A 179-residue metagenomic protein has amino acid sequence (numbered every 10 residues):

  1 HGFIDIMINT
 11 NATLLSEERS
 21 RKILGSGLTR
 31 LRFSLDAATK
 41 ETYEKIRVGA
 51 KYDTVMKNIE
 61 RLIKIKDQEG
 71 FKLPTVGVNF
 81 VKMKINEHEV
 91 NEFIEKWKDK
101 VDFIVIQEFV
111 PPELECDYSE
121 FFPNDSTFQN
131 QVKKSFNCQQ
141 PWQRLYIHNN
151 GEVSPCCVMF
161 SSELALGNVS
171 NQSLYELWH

Functional and structural regions predicted by a protein language model:
H1-Q107: Radical SAM/AdoMet-radical enzyme domain recognition
K64-T75, D99-N137, E152-S154, V158-H179: C-terminal accessory region of radical SAM enzymes
Q139-P141: Short, small/polar residue-rich loop motifs at catalytic or cofactor-binding pockets
R144: Short hydrophobic/aromatic beta-strand element in the GNAT-like acyltransferase core that lines or flanks the acyl-donor
I147-N150: Short, acidic, Ser/Thr-enriched surface-loop or helix-capping motifs
